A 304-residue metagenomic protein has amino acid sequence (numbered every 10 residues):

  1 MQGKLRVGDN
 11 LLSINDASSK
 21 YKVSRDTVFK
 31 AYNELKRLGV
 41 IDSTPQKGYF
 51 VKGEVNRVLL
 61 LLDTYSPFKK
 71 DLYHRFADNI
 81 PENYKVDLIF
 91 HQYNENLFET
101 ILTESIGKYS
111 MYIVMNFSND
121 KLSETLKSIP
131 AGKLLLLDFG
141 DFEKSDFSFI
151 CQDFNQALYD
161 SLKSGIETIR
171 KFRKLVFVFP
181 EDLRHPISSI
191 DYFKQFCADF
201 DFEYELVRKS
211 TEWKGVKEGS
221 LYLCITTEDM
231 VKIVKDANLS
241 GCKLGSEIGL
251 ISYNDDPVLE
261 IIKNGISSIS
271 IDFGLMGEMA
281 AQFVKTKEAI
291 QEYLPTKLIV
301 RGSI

Functional and structural regions predicted by a protein language model:
R6-S43: N-terminal helix-turn-helix
I14, L38, Y49-E104, Y109: Amphipathic helical "hinge" segments at domain boundaries
L59, K108-F117, K174-P180, E218-T227 (+1 more regions): Periplasmic-binding protein-like
F68-E82, A157-S164, R184-F202, K232 (+1 more regions): Short, solvent-exposed amphipathic alpha-helices that sit in or adjacent to ligand/effector-binding or catalytic
S118-Q156, N254-N264: Flexible loop/hinge segments that line or gate small-molecule binding clefts
G140-V176, M230, I269-A289: Hydrophobic alpha-helical segments within soluble ligand-binding/sensing domains
D160-F200, E292-I304: An alpha-beta-alpha
K217-E218, E228-I304: Flexible loop/turn connectors
